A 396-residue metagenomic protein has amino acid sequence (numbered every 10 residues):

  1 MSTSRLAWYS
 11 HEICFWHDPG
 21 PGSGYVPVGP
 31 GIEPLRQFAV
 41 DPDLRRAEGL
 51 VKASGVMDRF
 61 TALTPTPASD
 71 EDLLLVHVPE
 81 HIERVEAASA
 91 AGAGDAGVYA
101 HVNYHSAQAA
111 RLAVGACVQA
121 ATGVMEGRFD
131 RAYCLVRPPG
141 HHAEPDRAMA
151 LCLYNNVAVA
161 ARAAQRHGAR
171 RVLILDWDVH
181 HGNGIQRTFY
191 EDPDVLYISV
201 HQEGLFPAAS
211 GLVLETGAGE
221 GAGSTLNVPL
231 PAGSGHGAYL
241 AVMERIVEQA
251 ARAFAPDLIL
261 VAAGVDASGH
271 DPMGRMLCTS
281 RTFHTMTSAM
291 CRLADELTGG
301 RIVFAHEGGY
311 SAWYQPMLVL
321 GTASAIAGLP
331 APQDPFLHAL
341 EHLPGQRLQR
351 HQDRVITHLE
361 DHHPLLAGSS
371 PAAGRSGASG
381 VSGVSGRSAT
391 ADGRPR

Functional and structural regions predicted by a protein language model:
M1-D72: N-terminal low-complexity, Ser/Thr- and acidic-residue-enriched intrinsically disordered segments
S2-Y9, C14-F15, P19-P21, E83-R396: A general "terminal functional-core" signal
L35-F38, F60, T64, V76 (+2 more regions): Short coil/turn segments at secondary-structure boundaries
A39-R46, A68, H77-E80, Q108 (+1 more regions): Generic alpha-helix structural propensity
P65-A90: Charged, often glycine-rich, active-site loop that binds/positions anionic groups
